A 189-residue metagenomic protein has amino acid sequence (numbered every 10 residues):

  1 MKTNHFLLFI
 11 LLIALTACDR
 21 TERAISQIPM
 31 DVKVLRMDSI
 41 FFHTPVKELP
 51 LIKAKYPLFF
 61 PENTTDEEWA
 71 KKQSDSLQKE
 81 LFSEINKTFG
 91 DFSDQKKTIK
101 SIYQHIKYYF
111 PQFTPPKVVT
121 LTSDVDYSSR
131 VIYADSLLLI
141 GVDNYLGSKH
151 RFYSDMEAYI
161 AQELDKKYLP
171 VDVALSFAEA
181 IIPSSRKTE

Functional and structural regions predicted by a protein language model:
K2-F9: Sec-dependent signal peptide recognition, specifically the positively charged N-region followed immediately by
A14-A17: C-terminal motif of bacterial Sec signal peptides marking the signal peptidase cleavage site
D19-F82, N86, G90: N-terminal mature-domain "stem" immediately C-terminal to a signal peptide or N-terminal signal-anchor/transmembrane
F82-E189: Acidic/His-rich structured neighborhood in mature extracellular/periplasmic domains
